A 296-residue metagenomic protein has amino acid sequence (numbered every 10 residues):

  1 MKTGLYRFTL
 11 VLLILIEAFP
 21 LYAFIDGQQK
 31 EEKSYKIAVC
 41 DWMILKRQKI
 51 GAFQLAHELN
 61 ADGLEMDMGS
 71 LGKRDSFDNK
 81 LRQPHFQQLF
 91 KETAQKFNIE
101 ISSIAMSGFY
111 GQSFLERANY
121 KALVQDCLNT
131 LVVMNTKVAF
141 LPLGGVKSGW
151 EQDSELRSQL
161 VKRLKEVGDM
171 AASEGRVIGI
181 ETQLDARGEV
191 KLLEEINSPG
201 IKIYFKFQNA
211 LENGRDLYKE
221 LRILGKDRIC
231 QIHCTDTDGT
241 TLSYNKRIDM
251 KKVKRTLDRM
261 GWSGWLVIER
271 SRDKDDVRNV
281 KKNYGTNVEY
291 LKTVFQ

Functional and structural regions predicted by a protein language model:
M1-T9: Bacterial N-terminal signal peptides that target proteins for export
T9-P20: Bacterial N-terminal signal peptides
A23-A38, L45-D62, S173, A186-Q296: Histidine-acidic metal/acid-base catalytic patches
M43, M68-S70, S107-Y110, L143-K147 (+4 more regions): Active-site-proximal loop/turn and secondary-structure-junction residues that shape catalytic pockets, frequently
H57, T93-F97, Y110-I203, L211-E212: Active-site acidic/histidine proton-transfer and metal-coordination neighborhood in alpha/beta enzyme cores
E65, S103-A105, F140, G179 (+2 more regions): Conserved beta-strand positions in the central sheet of alpha/beta enzyme cores
D67-K91, L143-E151: Glycine-rich, proline-tolerant flexible connector loops at the mouths of alpha/beta enzymes
K80-Q87, R117-Q125, D153-L164, D216-R222 (+2 more regions): Charged helix-capping and loop-helix junction motifs
